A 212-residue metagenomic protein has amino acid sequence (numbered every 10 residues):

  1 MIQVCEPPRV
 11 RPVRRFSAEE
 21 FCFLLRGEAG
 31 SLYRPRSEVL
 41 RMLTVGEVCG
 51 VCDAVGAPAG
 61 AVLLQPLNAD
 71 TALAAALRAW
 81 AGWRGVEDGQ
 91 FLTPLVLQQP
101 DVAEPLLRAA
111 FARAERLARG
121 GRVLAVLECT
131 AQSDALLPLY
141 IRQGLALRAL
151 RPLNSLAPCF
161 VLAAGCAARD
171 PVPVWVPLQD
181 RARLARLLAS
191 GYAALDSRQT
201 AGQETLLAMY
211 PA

Functional and structural regions predicted by a protein language model:
M1-E38, L43-D53, A57-A59, P171-W175: Short amphipathic alpha-helix that is part of the acyltransferase structural core
V39-G50, A54-V55, G60, Q65-A72 (+2 more regions): A short helix-loop-beta-strand connector motif used in the catalytic cores of GNAT acetyltransferases and, in some
A59-V96: Conserved acyl-donor/pantetheine-binding loop and adjacent beta-alpha core of acyl/acetyltransferases and related
G89, E115-A131: Conserved GNAT acetyl-CoA-binding A-motif
L92-R116, R142: Conserved acetyl-CoA-binding loop-helix of GNAT-fold acetyltransferases
Q98, A125-L137, V176-Q179: Conserved beta-strand-loop-alpha-helix junction that forms the acyl-donor binding cleft
A131-L150: Conserved active-site alpha-helix within GNAT-family acetyltransferase domains
L153-Q179, Q203-A212: C-terminal "cap" of GNAT-fold acetyltransferases
